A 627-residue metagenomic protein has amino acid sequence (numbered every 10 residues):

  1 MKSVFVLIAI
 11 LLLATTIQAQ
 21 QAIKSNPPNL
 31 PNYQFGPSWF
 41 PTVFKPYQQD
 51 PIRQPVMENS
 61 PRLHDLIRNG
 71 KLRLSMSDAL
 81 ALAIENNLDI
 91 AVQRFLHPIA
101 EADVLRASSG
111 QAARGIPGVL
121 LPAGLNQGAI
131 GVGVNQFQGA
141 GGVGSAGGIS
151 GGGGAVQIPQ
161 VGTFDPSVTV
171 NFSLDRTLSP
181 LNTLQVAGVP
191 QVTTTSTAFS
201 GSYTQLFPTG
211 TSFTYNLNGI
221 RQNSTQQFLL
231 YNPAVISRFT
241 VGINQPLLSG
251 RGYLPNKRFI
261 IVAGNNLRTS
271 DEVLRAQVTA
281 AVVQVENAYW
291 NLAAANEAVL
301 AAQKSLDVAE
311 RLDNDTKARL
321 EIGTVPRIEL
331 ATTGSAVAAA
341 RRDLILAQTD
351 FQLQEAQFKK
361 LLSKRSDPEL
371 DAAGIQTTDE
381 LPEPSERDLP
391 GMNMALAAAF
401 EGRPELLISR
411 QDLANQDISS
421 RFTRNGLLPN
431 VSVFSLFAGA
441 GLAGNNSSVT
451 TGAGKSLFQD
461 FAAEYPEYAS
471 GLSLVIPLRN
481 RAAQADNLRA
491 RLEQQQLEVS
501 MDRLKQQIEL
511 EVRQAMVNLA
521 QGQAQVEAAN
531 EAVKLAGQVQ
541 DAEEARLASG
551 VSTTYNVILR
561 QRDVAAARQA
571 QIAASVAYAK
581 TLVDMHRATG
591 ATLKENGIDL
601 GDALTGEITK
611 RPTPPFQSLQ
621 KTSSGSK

Functional and structural regions predicted by a protein language model:
V6-I10, Q18-Y33, A113, P117-S150 (+9 more regions): Acidic, low-complexity, intrinsically disordered peripheral segments
D50, V56, L72-R73, I130-G133 (+6 more regions): Transmembrane beta-strand segments of Gram-negative outer membrane beta-barrel proteins
L63-D65, S150-G154, N182-V186, S224-Q226 (+2 more regions): Extracytoplasmic loops and strand-loop junctions of Gram-negative outer membrane beta-barrel proteins
S75, D165, T194-A198, I236-R238 (+5 more regions): Transmembrane beta-barrel architecture of outer-membrane proteins
L82-A91, P98-G115, A155-F164, R176-N182 (+10 more regions): A glycine-/polar-enriched beta->alpha junction
V92-A107, Q277-A302, R311, A318 (+6 more regions): Amphipathic alpha-helical coiled-coil segments
T163, P190-S196, N232-I236, Q411 (+1 more regions): Transmembrane beta-barrel outer-membrane domains
Y215, V235-D343, A347-S363: Hydrophobic, small-residue-rich alpha-helical packing segments that form membrane-like cores
